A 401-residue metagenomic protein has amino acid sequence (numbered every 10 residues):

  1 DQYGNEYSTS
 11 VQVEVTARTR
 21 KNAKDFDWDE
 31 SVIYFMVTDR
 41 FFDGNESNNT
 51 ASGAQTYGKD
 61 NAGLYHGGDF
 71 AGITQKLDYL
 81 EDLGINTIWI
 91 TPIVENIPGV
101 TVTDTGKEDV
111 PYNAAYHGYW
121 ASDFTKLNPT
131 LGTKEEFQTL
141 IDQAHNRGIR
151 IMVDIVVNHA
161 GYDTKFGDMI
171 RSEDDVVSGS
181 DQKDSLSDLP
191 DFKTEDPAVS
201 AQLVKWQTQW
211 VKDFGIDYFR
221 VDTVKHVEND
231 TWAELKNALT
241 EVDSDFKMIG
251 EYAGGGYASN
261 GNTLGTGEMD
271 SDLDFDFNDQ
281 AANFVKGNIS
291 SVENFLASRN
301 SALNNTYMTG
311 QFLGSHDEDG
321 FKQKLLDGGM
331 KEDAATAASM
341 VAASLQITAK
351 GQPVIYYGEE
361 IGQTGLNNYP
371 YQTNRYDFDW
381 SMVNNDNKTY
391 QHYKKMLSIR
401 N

Functional and structural regions predicted by a protein language model:
Q2-N5: Short, solvent-exposed loop/turn segments at the edges of extracellular beta-sandwich modules
Y7-K24: C-terminal edge beta-strand
T19-D39, T50-S52, V153, K212 (+2 more regions): Mature, Sec-exported extracytoplasmic domains of Gram-positive
R20-S31, T74-G84, L296-A302, A342-A349: Short amphipathic alpha-helices and their capping/turn segments at secondary-structure boundaries
S31, F41-F214, W232-Y252, Y257-G261 (+1 more regions): Substrate-binding/active-site clefts of carbohydrate-active enzymes
V37-R40, T91-V94, D154-N158, D222-V224 (+4 more regions): Active-site-proximal beta-strand/loop segments in catalytic clefts of secreted hydrolases
K205-F312, L326-G328, A335-T336, A342-T348 (+1 more regions): Active-site-proximal helices and loops of the catalytic beta/alpha 8
